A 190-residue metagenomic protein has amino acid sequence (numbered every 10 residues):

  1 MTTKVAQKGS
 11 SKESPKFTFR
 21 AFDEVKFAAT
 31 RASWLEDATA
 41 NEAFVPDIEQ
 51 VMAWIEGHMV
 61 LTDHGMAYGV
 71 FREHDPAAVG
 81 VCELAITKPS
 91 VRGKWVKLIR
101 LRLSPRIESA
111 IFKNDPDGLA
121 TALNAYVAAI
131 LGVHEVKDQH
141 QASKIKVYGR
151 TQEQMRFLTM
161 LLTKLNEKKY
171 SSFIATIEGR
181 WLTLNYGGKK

Functional and structural regions predicted by a protein language model:
M1-P116, E135-K146, R150, M160-K190: Non-catalytic substrate-recognition and accessory regions of acyl/acetyltransferase enzymes
T121-Q141: Conserved acyl-CoA
Q154-F157: Short catalytic/ligand-binding loop motif for oxyanion handling, primarily in non-cytosolic enzymes, centered on
